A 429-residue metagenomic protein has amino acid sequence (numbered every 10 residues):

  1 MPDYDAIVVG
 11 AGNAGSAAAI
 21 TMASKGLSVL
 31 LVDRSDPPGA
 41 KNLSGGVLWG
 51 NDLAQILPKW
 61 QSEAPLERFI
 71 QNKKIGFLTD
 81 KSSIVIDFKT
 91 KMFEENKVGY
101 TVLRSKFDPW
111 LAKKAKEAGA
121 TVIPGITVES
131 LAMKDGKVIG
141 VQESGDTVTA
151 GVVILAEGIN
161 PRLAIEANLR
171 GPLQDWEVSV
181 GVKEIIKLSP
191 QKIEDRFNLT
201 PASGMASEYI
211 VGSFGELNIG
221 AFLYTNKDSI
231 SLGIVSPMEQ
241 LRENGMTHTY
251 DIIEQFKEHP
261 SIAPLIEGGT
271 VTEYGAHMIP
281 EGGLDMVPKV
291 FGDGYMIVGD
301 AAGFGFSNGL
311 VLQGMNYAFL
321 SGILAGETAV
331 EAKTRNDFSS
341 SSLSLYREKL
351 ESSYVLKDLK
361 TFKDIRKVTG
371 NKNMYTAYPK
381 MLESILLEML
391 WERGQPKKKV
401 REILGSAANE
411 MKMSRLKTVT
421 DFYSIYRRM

Functional and structural regions predicted by a protein language model:
D3-L31: N-terminal Rossmann-like FAD-binding beta1-loop-alpha1 element of flavoenzymes
A14, P37, N160: Conserved Rossmann-like nucleotide-cofactor binding loop
S35-D80: N-terminal FAD cofactor-binding segment of flavoenzymes
F93-K113, R242-T247: Short beta-strand to alpha-helix junction loop
K114-S261: Predominantly flavin-linked oxidoreductase catalytic cores and closely associated redox partners
S213-I219, K227, Q240-R242, M246-Y317 (+4 more regions): FAD/FMN-dependent oxidoreductases across multiple families
L324-Y375: Active-site-proximal substrate-binding core of FAD-dependent oxidoreductases
T369-M429: C-terminal auxiliary extensions adjacent to catalytic cores
